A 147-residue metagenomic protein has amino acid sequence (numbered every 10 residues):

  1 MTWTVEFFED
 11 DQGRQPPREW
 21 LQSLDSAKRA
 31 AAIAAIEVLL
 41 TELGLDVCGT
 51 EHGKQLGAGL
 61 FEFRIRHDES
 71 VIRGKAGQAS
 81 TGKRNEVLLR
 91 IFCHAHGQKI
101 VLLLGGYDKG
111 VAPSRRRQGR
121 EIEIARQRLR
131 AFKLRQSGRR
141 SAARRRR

Functional and structural regions predicted by a protein language model:
M1-V87, D108-R147: Basic, Lys/Arg-enriched alpha-helical interface segments
L89-H94: Short, surface-exposed beta-strand/loop micro-motifs that present aromatic residues
A95-L103: Active-site beta-strand-loop-beta-strand hairpin of nuclease catalytic cores that positions key catalytic residues
